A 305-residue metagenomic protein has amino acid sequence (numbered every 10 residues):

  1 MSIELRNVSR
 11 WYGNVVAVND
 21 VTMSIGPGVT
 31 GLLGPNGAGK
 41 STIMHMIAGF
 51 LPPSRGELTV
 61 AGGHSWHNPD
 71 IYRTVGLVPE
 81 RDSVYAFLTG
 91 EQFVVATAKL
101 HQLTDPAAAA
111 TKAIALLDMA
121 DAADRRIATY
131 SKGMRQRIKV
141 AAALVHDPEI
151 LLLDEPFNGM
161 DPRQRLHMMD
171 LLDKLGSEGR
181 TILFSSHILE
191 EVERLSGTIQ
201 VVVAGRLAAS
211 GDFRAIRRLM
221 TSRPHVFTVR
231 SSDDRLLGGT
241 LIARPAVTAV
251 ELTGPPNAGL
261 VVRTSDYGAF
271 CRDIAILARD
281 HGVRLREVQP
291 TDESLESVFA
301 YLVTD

Functional and structural regions predicted by a protein language model:
I3-L5, R10-A209: ABC transporter nucleotide-binding domains
S9, S65, E91-V94, L189 (+4 more regions): Alpha-helix N-cap/helix-start and coil->helix boundary motif
R10, L252, V288-P290: Hydrophobic/anchoring residues in structured secondary elements
E57, V226, R284-E287: Residues at or immediately flanking beta-strands
D105, D121, T248-A249, L285: Residue-level detector of short coil/turn "hinge" positions at structural boundaries
I114, T240-R244, L277-A278: Hydrophobic C-terminal alpha-helix "anchor/cap" residues
M168-R263: ABC transporter nucleotide-binding domain
R263-D305: C-terminal coupling/interaction segments
